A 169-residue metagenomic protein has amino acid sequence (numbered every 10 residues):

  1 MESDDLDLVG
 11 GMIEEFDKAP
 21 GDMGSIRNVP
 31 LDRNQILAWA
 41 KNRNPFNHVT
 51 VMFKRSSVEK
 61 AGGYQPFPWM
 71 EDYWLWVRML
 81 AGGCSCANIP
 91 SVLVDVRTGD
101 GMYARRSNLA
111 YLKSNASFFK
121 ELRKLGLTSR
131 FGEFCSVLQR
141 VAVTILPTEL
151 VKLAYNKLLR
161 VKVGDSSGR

Functional and structural regions predicted by a protein language model:
M1, A40, L122-R123: Hydrophobic residues in alpha-helical segments
M1-E2, A81: Residue-level signal for alpha-helix termini/capping positions
E2, S56-K60, S117: Replace "anionic and nucleotidyl ligands
S3-E14: A short, conserved acidic/glycine-rich loop-to-beta-strand motif that forms the donor nucleotide-sugar/metal
G11, D17-A19, G24, N28-A110: Conserved nucleotide-sugar donor-binding catalytic segment
G21, W74, A81, C86-R169: C-terminal subregions of glycosyltransferases and related glycan-biosynthesis enzymes
